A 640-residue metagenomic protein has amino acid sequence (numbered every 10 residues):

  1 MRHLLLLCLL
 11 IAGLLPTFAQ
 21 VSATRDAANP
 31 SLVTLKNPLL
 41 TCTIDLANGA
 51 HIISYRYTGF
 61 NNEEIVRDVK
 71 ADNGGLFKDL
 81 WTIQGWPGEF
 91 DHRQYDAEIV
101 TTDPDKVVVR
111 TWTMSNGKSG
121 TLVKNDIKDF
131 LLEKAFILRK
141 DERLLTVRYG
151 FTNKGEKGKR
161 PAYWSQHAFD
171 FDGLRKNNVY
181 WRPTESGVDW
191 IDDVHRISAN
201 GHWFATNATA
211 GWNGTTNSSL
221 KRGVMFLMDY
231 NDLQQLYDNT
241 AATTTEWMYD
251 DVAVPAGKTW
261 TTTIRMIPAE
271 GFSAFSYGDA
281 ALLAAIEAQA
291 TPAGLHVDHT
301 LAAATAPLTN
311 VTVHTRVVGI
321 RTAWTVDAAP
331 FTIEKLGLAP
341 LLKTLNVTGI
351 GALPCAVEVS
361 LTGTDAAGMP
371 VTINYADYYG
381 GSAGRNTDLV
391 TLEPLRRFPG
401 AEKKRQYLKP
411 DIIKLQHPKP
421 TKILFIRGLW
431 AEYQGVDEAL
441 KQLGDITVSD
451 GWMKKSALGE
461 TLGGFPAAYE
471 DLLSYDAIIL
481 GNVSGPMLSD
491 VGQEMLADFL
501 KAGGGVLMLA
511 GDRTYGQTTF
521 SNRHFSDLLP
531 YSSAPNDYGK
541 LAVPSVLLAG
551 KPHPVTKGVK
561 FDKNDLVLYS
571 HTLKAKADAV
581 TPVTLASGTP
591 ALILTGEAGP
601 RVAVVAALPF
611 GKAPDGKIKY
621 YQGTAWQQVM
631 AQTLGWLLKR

Functional and structural regions predicted by a protein language model:
Q20-L40, A47, F60, I65 (+3 more regions): Beta-strand-rich recognition/accessory modules
S31-V33, T43, A135, W212-T215 (+3 more regions): Short, surface-exposed beta-strand/loop micro-motifs that present aromatic residues
A47-G49, R56-G59, K128-F130, K134 (+2 more regions): Acidic (Asp/Glu-rich), glycine- and aromatic
E334-N346: Aromatic sugar-binding surface patches on proteins that engage polysaccharides or sugar-phosphate polymers
T348-C355: Surface-exposed, short loops/turns at beta-strand junctions within beta-sandwich domains
A367-L415: Short beta-strand elements
V436, G464, L480, S484-K557 (+3 more regions): A glycine-rich, often tryptophan-bearing local segment used as a flexible ligand/cofactor-contacting loop or short
V543-D615: Catalytic beta-strand/loop cores that center a nucleophilic Ser/Cys/Thr and support acyl-enzyme chemistry
